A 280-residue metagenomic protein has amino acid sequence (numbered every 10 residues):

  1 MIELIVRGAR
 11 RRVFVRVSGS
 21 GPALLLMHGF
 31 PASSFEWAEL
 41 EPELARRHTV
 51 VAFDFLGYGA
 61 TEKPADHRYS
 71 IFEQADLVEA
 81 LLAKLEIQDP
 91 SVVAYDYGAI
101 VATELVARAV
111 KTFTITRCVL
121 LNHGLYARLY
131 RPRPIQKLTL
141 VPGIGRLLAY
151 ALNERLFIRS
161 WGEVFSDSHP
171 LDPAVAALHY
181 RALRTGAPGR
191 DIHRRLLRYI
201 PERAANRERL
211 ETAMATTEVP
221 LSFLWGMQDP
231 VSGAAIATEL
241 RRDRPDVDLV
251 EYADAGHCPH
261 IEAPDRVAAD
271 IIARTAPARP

Functional and structural regions predicted by a protein language model:
M1-L24, A45-H48, I87-D89, P245-D248 (+1 more regions): Alpha/beta-hydrolase fold catalytic core
V6-A9, R16-S18, A52-A94, L125 (+1 more regions): Active-site loop/oxyanion-hole signature of alpha/beta-hydrolase fold enzymes
R16-A60: Conserved HGGG/HGGXW glycine-rich cap/lid loop of the alpha/beta-hydrolase fold
E36-A38, T61-H67, Y130-R131, A234-A235: Conserved catalytic-core motifs of eukaryotic protein kinase domains, centered on the activation segment
Q88-Y130: Conserved hydrolase catalytic core segment
Y130-R184, R190-D191: Helix-rich cap/lid subdomain of alpha/beta-hydrolase
G189-R242, E251: Conserved serine/cysteine hydrolase catalytic core
A255-P264: Catalytic histidine-centered segment of alpha/beta-hydrolase-like enzymes
